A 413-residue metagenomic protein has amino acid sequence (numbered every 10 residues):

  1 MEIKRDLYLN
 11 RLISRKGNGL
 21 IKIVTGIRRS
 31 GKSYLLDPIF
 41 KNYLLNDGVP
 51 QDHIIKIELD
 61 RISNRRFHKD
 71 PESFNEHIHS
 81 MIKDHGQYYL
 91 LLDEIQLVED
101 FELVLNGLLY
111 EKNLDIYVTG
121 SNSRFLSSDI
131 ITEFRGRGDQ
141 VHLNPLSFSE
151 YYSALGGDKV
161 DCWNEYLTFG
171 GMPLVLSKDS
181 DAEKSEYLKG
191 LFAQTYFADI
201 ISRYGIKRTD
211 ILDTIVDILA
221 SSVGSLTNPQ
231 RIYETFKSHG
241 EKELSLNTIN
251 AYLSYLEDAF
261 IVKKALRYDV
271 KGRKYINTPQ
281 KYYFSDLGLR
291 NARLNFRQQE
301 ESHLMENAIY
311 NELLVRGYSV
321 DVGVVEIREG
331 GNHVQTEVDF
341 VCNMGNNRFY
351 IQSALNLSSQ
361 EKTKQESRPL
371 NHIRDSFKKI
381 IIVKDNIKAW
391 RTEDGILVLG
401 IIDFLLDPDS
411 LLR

Functional and structural regions predicted by a protein language model:
E2, S149-E326: Interdomain hinge/linker elements that couple catalytic modules in large macromolecular machines
E2, T25, Y34, V49 (+2 more regions): A cross-kingdom feature that marks ATP-driven nucleic-acid transaction machinery
E2-G19: Pre-Walker A adenine-sensing motif
L45-R61: Conserved catalytic segments around the Walker B and adjacent sensor/switch elements of P-loop NTPase domains
K56-H85: Short glycine-rich substrate-engagement loop in P-loop NTPases that contacts/grips substrate
K83-F101: Conserved P-loop NTPase "ATPase switch" module shared by AAA+ and STAND
D115-S121, H142: Structural recognition of the conserved hydrophobic beta-strand(s) that form the central parallel beta-sheet of P-loop
R124-Q140, A154-G156: Short regulatory helix/loop adjacent to the ATP-binding pocket of P-loop NTPases
